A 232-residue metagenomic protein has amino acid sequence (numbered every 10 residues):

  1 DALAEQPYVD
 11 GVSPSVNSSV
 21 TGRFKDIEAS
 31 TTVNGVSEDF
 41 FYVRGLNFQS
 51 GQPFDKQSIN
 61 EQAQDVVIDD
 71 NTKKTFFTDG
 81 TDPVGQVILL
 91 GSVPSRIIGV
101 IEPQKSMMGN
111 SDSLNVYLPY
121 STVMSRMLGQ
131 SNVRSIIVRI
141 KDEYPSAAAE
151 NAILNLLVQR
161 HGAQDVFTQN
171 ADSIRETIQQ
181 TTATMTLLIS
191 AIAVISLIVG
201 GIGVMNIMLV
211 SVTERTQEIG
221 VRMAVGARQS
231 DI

Functional and structural regions predicted by a protein language model:
D1-T32, D39-Y42, T75, M124-S125 (+3 more regions): Hydrophobic, regular-secondary-structure patches
T21, G85-L89, F167: Residue-level detector of beta-strand face positions
T21-K25, K105-G109, R175-Q179: A short acidic, helix-capping loop that chelates divalent metal ions and anchors anionic groups
D39-F54, Q64-H161: Mid-to-C-terminal secondary-structure elements that act as membrane-proximal/extracytoplasmic interface segments
P83, M185-V210: Internal alpha-helical transmembrane segments of multipass membrane proteins, especially hydrophobic lipid-embedded
P145, E150-I153, Q159-A193: Peri-transmembrane interface segments
G203-I232: Interfacial "coupling" helices/loops that link adjacent transmembrane helices in transporter permeases
